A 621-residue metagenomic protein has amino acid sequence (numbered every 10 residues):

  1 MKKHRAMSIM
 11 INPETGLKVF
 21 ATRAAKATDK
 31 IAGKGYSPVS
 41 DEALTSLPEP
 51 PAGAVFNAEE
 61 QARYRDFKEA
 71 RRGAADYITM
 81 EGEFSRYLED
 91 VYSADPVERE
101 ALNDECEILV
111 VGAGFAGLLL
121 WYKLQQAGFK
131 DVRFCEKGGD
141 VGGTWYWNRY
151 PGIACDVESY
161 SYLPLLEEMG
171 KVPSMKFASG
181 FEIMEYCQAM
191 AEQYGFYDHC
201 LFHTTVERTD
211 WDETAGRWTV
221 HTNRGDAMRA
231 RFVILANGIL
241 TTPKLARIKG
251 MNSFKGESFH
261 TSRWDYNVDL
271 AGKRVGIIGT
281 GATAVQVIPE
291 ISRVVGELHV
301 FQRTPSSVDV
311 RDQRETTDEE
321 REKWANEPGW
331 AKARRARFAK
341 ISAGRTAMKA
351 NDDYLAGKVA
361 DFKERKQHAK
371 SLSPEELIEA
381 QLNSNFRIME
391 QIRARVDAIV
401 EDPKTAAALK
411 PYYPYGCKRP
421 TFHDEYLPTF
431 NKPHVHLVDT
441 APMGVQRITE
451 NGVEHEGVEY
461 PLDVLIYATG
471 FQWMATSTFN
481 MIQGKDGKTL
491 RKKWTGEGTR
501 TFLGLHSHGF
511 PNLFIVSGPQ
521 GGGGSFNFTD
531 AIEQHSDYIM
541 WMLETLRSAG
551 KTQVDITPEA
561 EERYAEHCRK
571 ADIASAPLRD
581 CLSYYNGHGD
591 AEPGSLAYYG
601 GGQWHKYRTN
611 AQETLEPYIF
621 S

Functional and structural regions predicted by a protein language model:
A6-E14: A short beta-strand micro-motif
A21-S37: A short, charged, amphipathic alpha-helix used as a generic interaction element across diverse proteins
G35-I108, A113, Y122-N252, N267 (+3 more regions): N-terminal FAD-binding dinucleotide-binding subdomain shared by FAD-dependent oxidases/monooxygenases
V275: Conserved class I S-adenosyl-L-methionine
I288: Ligand/cofactor pocket segment of small-molecule handling proteins
